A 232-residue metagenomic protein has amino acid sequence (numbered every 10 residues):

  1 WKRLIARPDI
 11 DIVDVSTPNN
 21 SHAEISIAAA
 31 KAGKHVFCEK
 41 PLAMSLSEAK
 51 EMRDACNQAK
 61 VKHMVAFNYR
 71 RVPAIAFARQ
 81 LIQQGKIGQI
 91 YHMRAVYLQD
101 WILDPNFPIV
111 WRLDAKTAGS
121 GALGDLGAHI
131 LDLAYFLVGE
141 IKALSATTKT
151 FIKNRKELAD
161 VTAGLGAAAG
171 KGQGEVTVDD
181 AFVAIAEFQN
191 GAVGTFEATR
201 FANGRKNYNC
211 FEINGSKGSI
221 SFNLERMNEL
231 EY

Functional and structural regions predicted by a protein language model:
W1-I10: A structured beta-alpha segment of the ubiquitous adenosine-cofactor-binding alpha/beta core
I10, N19, V96-Q99, T150 (+2 more regions): Flexible, active-site-proximal loop/turn residues at the rims of small-molecule/cofactor binding pockets and catalytic
D11-R70, G85: Beta-strand-loop-alpha-helix segment that lines the small-molecule cofactor/substrate pocket of alpha/beta enzymes
D14, A66, R94-A95, S145-A146 (+1 more regions): Short beta-strand segments
S21-H22, I102, K153, N203: Short glycine-rich, flexible loops that bind phosphorylated cofactors or substrates
V61, Y69-E175, L230: Predominantly a Rossmann-like dinucleotide-binding segment in NAD(P)-dependent oxidoreductases
R155, G172-F182, Q189-Y232: NAD(P)-dinucleotide binding in Rossmann-like oxidoreductases
